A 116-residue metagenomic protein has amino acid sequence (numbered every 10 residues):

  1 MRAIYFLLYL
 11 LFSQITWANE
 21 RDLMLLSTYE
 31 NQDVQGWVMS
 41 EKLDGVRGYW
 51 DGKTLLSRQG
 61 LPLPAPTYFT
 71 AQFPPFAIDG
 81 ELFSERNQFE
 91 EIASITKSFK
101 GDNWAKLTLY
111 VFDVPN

Functional and structural regions predicted by a protein language model:
M1-Y9: Sec-dependent signal peptide recognition, specifically the positively charged N-region followed immediately by
W17-L23: Cleaved targeting-peptide boundary
N19, E30-N116: Covalent nucleotidyltransferase
L25-S27: Short boundary/loop segments of OB/S1/cold-shock single-stranded nucleic-acid-binding domains
